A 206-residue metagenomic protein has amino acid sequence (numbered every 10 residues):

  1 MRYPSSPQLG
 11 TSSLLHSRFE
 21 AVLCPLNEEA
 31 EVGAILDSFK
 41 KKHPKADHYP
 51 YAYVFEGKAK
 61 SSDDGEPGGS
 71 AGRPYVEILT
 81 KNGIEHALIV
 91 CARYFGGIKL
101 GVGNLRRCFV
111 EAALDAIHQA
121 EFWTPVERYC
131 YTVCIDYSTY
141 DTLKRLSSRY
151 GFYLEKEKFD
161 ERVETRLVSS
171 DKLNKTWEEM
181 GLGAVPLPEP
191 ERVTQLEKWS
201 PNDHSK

Functional and structural regions predicted by a protein language model:
M1-S70, K156, E179-K206: C-terminal regulatory domains involved in ligand/effector binding and gene-expression control
Y3-L9, L114-Q119, T142-L154: Short amphipathic beta-strand starts and helix->beta connectors
R18-E20, E85-A87, R128-C130: Short, surface-exposed beta-edge/turn micro-motifs
E77-H118: Active-site beta-strand/loop microenvironment that shapes enzyme catalytic pockets
F122-S138, T165: Short glycine-/aliphatic-rich beta-strand segments at the starts of folded cytosolic domains
C134-G151, L173-T176: Short amphipathic alpha-helix segments
L154-D171: Non-DNA-binding regulatory cores of transcription-related proteins, predominantly C-terminal effector-binding
